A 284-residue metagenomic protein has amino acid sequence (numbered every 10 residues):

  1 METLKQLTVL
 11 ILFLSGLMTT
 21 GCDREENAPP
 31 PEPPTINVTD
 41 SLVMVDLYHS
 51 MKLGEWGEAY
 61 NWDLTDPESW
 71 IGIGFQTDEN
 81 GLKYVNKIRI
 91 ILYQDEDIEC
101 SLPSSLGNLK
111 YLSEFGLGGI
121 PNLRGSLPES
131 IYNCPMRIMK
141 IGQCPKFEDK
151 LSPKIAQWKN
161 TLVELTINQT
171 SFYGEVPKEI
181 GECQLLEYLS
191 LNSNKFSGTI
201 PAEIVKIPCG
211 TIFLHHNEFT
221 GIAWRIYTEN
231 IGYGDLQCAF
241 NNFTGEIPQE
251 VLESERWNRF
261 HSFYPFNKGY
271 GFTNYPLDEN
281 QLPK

Functional and structural regions predicted by a protein language model:
M1-T20: Sec-dependent bacterial lipoprotein signal peptides
G16-T39: Bacterial Sec-dependent N-terminal signal peptides
H49-S104, K150-I155, N160: LRR flanking "cap" motifs
N86-I91, L112-G118, R137-G142, V163-I167 (+4 more regions): Conserved hydrophobic beta-strand positions in leucine-rich repeat
E96, P145, T170, N194 (+3 more regions): Consensus "Asn ladder" position of solenoid repeat domains
L102-S104, R124-E129, E148-A156, Y173-K178 (+3 more regions): The feature encodes a structural signal of leucine-rich repeats
N108-L112, I120, Y132-M136, C144 (+5 more regions): Leucine-rich repeat
T211-I212, F219-K284: Leucine-rich solenoid repeat scaffolds
